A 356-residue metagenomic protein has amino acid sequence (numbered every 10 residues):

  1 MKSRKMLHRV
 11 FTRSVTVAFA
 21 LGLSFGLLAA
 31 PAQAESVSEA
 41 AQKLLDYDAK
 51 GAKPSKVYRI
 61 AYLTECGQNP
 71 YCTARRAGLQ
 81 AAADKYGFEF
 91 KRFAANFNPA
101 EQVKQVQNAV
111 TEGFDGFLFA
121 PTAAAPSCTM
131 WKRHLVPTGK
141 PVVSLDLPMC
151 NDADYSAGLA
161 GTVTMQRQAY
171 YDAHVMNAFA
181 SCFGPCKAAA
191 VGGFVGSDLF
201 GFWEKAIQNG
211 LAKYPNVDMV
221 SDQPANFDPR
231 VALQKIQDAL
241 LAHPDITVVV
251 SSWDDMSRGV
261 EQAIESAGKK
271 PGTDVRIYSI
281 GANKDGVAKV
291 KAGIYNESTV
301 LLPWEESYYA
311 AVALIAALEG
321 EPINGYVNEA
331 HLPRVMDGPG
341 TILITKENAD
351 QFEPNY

Functional and structural regions predicted by a protein language model:
S14-G26: Bacterial N-terminal signal peptides
A34-Y58, V191, V195, L199 (+1 more regions): Hinge/cleft segment of the Venus flytrap/periplasmic-binding protein
V37-G78, A82, K91-N108, F114 (+3 more regions): Extracytoplasmic "Venus flytrap"
L45, Q102, A160-A188, F202 (+3 more regions): Hydrophobic alpha-helical segments within soluble ligand-binding/sensing domains
Y71-Y86, Y170-H174, D198-D218, K235 (+1 more regions): Short, solvent-exposed amphipathic alpha-helices that sit in or adjacent to ligand/effector-binding or catalytic
D84-A95, L159, K187-A190, L211-P229: Short beta-strand elements in bilobed, periplasmic/extracellular small-molecule ligand-binding domains
F119-P137, I207, A225-A288: Hydrophobic alpha-helical
A125-P126, M130-A169, K187, N283-K291 (+1 more regions): Flexible loop/hinge segments that line or gate small-molecule binding clefts
